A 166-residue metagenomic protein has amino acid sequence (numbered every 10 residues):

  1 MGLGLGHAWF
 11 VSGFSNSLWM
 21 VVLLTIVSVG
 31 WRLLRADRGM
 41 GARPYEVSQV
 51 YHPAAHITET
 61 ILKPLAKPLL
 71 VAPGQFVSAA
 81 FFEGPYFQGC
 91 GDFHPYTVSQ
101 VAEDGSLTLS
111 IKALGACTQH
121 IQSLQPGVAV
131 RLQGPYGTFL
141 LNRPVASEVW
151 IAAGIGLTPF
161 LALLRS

Functional and structural regions predicted by a protein language model:
M1-G41, T108, A113-S166: FNR/FR-type flavoprotein reductase catalytic core
D37-R131, S147-E148: Ferredoxin-reductase
